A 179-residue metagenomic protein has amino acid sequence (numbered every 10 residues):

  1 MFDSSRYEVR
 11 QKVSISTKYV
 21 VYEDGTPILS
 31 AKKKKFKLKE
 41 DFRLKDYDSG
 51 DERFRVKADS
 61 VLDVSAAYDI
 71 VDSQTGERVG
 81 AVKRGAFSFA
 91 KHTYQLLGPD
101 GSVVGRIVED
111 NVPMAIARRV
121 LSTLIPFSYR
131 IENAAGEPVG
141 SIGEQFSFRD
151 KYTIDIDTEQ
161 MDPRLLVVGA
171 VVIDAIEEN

Functional and structural regions predicted by a protein language model:
M1-N179: Intrinsically disordered, low-complexity proline/glycine-rich segments
